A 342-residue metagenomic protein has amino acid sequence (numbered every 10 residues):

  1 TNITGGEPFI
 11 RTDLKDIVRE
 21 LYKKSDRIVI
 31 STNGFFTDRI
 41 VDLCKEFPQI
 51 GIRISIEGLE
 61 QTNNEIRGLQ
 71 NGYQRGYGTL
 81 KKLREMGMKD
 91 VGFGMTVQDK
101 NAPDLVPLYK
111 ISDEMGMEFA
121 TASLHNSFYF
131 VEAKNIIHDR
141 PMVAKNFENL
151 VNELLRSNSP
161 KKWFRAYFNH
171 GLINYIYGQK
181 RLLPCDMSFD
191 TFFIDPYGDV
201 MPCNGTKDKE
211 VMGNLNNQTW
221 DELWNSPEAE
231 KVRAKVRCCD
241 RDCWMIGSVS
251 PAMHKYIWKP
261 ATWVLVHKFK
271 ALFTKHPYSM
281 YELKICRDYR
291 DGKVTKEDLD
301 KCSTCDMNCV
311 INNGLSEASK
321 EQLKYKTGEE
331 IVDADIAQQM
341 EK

Functional and structural regions predicted by a protein language model:
T1-G58: Conserved SAM/AdoMet-binding glycine-rich loop
F9, E60, N64, D221: Nucleotide phosphate-binding site architecture
E20, K24-D26, E46, I50-E57 (+7 more regions): Radical SAM enzyme [4Fe-4S]-AdoMet core and its adjacent flexible, acidic and glycine-rich loops/tails across
F36, D99-N101, V249: Residues that cap or initiate secondary-structure elements
D38, T62, M253: Glycine/Thr-rich phosphate-binding loops of Rossmann-like dinucleotide-binding domains
V41, N64, W244: A short local structural element in Rossmann-fold oxidoreductases
D42-L43, R181-L183, V232-R233: Short, flexible, glycine/charge-rich loop motifs used to bind or transfer phosphoryl groups or to couple energy/partner
N204-K342: Flexible mid-to-C-terminal extensions adjoining Fe-S/redox cofactors in radical SAM and related proteins
